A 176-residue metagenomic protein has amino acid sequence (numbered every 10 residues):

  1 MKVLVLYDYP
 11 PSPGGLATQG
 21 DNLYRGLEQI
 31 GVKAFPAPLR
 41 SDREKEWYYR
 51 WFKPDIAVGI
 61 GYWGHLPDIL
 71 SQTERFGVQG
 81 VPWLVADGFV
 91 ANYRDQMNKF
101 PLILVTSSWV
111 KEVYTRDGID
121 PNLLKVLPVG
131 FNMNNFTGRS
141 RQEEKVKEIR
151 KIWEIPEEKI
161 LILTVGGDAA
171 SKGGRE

Functional and structural regions predicted by a protein language model:
M1-I60: N-terminal pre-catalytic "stem/leader" segment of glycosyltransferase-like enzymes
L6-D8, W83, T106, T164-G166: Short hydrophobic "strand-cap" motifs at the C-terminus of beta-strands
S12, N132, G167-S171: Nucleotide-sugar-dependent glycosyltransferase donor-binding/catalytic pocket residues
G59-H65, L84: Short His-centered aromatic/hydrophobic patch
E74-R75, P82, V90-T106: A conserved, positively charged/aromatic
W109, G130: Carbohydrate-associated surface elements
T137-I155: A short helix/loop element that forms part of the nucleotide-sugar donor recognition site in Leloir-type
P156-K172: Conserved donor-binding/catalytic core segment of Leloir-type glycosyltransferases
